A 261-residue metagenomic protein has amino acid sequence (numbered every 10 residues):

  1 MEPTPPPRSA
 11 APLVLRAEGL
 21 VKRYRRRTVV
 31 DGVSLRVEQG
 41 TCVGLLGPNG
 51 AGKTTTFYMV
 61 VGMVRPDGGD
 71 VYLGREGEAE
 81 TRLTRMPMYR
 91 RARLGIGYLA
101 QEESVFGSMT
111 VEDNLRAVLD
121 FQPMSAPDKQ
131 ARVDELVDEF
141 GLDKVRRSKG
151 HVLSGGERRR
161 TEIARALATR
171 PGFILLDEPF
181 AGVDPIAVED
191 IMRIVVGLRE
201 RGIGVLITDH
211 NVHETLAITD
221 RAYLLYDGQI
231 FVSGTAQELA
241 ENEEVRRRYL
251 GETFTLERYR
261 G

Functional and structural regions predicted by a protein language model:
L46-P48: The feature captures the beta-strand-to-loop junction immediately N-terminal to the Walker
V61: Helix-to-loop junction immediately C-terminal to a conserved catalytic motif
R65, E78-G97, E102, G107 (+2 more regions): ABC ATPase NBD coupling module
P127-V145, R193-V196: Conserved ABC ATPase "signature" region
K149-L153, E157: Conserved ABC ATPase signature
R170: Conserved catalytic motifs of ABC-family nucleotide-binding domains
I174-E178: Catalytic Walker B motif of ABC-type/P-loop ATPase nucleotide-binding domains
